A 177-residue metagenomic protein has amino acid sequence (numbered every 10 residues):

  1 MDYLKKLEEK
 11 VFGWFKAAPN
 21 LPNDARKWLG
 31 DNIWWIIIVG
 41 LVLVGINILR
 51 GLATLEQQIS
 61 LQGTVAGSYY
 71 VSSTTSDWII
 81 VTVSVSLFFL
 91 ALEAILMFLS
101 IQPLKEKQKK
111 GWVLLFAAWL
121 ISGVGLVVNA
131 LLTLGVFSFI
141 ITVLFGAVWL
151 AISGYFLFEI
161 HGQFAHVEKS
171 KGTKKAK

Functional and structural regions predicted by a protein language model:
M1-K177: Topology signature of small-to-medium multi-pass alpha-helical membrane proteins
